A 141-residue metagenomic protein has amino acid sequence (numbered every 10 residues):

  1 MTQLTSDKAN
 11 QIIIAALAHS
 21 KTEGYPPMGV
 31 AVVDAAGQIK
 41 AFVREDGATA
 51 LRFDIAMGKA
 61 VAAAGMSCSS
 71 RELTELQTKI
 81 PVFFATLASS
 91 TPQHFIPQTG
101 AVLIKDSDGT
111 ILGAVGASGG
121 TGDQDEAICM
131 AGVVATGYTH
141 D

Functional and structural regions predicted by a protein language model:
M1-D141: Flexible, solvent-exposed loop/hinge segments and secondary-structure transition points
